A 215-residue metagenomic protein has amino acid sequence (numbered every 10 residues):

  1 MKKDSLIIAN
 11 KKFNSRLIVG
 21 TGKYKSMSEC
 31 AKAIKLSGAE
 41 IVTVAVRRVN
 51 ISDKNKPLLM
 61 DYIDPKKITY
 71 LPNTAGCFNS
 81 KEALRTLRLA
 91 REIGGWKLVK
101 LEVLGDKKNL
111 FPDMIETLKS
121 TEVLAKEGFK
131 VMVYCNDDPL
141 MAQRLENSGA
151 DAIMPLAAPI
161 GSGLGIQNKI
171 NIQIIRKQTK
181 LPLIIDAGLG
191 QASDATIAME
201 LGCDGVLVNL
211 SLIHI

Functional and structural regions predicted by a protein language model:
K2-Y70, A75-F78, L84-T86: Conserved N-terminal beta1-alpha1 strand-loop-helix module at the mouth
K25-I41, Y62-P65, S80-I185, Q191-V208: Alpha/beta enzyme core
Y70, L210-S211: Short amphipathic alpha-helical interaction patches enriched in hydrophobic/aromatic residues with interspersed Lys/Arg
I213-I215: Conserved small/polar residues in nucleotide/adenosyl-binding loops
